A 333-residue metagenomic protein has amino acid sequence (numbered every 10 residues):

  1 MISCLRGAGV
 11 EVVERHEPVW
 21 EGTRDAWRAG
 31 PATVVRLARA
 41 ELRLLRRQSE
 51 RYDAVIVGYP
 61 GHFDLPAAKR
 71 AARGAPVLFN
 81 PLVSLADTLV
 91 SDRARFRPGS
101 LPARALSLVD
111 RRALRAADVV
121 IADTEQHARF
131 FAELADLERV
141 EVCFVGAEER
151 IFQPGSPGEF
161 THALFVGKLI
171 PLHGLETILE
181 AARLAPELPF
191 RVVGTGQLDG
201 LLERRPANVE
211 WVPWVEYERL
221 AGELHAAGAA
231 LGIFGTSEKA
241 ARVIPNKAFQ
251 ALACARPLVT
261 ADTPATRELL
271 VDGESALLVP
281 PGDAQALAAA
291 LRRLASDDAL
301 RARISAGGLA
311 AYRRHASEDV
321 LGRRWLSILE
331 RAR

Functional and structural regions predicted by a protein language model:
A72-L89: Active-site proximal beta-strand in glycosyltransferases
L85, S100-V120: Membrane-proximal helix-turn-helix segments that form the acceptor-binding/catalytic region of lipid-linked
Q126, G146: Carbohydrate-associated surface elements
S156-A185, F190-V193: Conserved donor-binding/catalytic core segment of Leloir-type glycosyltransferases
V166, D272-G273, L277-A284, R293-D298: Conserved acidic donor-binding segment of nucleotide-sugar-dependent glycosyltransferases
H173, E216-E223, G228-L252, T260-E268: Nucleotide-sugar-dependent
G200-L224: Nucleotide-activated donor-binding/catalytic signature segment of Leloir-type glycosyltransferases, i.e., the conserved
G222, A299-L329: A charged, aromatic-enriched C-terminal amphipathic alpha-helix characteristic of glycosyltransferases across folds
